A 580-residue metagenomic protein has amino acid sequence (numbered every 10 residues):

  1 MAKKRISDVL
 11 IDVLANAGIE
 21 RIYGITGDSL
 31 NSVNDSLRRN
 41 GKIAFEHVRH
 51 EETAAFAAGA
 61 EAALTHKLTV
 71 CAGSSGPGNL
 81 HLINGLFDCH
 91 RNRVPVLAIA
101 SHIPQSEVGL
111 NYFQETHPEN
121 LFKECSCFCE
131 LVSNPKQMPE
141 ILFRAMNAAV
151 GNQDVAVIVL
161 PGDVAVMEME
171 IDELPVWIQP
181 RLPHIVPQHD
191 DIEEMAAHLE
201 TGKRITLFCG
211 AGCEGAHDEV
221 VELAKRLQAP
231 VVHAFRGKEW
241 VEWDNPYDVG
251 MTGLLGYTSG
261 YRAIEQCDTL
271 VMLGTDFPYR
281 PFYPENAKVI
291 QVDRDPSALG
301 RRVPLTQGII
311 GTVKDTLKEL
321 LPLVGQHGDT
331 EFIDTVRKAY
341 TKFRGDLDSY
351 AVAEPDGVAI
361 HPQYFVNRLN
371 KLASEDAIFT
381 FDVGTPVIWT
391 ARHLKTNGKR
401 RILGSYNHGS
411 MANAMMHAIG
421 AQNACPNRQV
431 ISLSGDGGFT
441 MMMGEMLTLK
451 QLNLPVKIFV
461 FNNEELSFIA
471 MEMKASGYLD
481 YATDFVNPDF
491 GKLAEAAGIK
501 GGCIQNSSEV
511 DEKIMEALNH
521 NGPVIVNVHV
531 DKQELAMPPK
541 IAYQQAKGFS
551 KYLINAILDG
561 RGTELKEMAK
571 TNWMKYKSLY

Functional and structural regions predicted by a protein language model:
A2-R5, K136, L160, I171-D172 (+5 more regions): Phosphate/pyrophosphate-binding active-site segments
K3-F87, R91-N92: N-terminal cofactor/phosphate-binding cores enriched in small/glycine residues, especially glycine-rich loops such as
S7-L10, A15-A17, D28, V33-R38 (+3 more regions): Active-site diphosphate/adenylate-binding microenvironment
E20-R21, A63-A100, K123-L174, H198 (+7 more regions): Structural signature of the thiamine diphosphate
I25-G27, E46-F56, C71-P77, S133-P135 (+5 more regions): Active-site nucleophile and cofactor-binding loops and adjacent substrate-binding regions of central metabolic enzymes
A63, A211-V292, N397-N427, T440-G444 (+3 more regions): Glycine-rich, anion-gripping cofactor-binding loops and their flanking helix/strand elements in enzyme active sites
I99, E107-Q114, G300-I310, K314-L320 (+1 more regions): Thiamine diphosphate
A100-E140, G237-A339, I514, L518: Glycine-rich, acidic loop regions that bind phosphate or pyrophosphate groups
